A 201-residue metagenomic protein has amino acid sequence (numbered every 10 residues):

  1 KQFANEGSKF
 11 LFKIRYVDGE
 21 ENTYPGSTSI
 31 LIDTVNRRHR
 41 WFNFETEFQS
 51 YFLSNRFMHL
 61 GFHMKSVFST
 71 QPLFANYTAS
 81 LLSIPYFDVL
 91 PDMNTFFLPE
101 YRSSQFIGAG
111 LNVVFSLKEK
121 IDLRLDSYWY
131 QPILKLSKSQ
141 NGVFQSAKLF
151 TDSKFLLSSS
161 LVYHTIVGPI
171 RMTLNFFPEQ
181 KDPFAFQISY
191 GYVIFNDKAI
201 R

Functional and structural regions predicted by a protein language model:
K1-Q2, S50-F52, V113-F115, L161-T165 (+2 more regions): Residue-level signature of outer-membrane beta-barrel architecture
Q2-K118, D122-L125, Y130: C-terminal outer-membrane beta-barrel translocator/porin domains of Gram-negative envelope proteins and their
E20-N22, L82-F87, K138-F144, K181 (+1 more regions): A subset of solvent-exposed loop/turn segments in beta-rich extracellular surface proteins, enriched in glycine
G26-T28, G61-H63, L123-Y128, K138-F144 (+2 more regions): Composition- and surface-driven signal marking solvent-exposed, interaction-prone regions in large proteins
T95-R102, V143-T151, P178: Short, contiguous acidic/charged loop-to-helix segments that flank catalytic cores in large enzymes
I107, E119-L123, S153-L157, T165-I170 (+1 more regions): A short pocket-lining beta-strand/turn micro-motif at the edge of beta-sheets
V114-S158: C-terminal hydrophobic structural anchor segments that stabilize assembly/packing rather than catalytic chemistry
L161-G168, M172, D182-R201: Outer-membrane beta-barrel "beta-signal"
